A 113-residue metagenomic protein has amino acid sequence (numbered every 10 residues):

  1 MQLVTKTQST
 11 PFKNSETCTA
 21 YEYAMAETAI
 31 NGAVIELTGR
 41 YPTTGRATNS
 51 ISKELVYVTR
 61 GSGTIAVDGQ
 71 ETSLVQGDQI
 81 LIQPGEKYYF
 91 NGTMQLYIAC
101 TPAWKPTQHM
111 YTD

Functional and structural regions predicted by a protein language model:
L3, T28-A29, G92-D113: Double-stranded beta-helix
T5, G69-G85: Short acidic-glycine-tyrosine-enriched beta hairpin
T7, T38, C100: Residues at the C-termini of beta-strands that transition into short coil/loop
T10-A47, M110: A short glycine-rich, His/Asp/Glu-containing loop-to-beta-strand
A20, G32-E36, L55, E71 (+1 more regions): Conserved hydrophobic/aromatic beta-strand scaffold that supports enzyme active sites
I30, R40-P42, K53, R60-S62 (+3 more regions): A generic structural motif
G45, I65-A66, I82, E86-T93 (+1 more regions): Short beta-strand His + acidic residue motifs that chelate non-heme Fe in jelly-roll/DSBH and cupin folds
G45-Q76, H109-T112: A short beta-strand-loop-beta hairpin characteristic of the jelly-roll/cupin
